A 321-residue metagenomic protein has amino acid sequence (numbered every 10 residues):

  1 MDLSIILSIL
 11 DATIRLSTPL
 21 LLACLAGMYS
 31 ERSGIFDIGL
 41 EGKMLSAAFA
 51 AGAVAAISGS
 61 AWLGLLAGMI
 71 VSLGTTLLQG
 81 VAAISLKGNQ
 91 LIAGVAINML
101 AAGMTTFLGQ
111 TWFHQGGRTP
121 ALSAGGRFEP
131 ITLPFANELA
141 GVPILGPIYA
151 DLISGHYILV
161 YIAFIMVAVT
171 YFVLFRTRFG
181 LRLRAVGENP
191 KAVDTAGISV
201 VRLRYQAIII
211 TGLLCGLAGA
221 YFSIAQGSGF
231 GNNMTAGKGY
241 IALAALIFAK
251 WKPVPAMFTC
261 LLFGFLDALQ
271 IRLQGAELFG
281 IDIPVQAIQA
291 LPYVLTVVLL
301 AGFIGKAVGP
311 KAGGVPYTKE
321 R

Functional and structural regions predicted by a protein language model:
S8-A61, L65-L91, I247-K250: Single transmembrane alpha-helix segments in multi-pass membrane proteins
A23-C24, A48-G52, A102-G103, V160-F172 (+4 more regions): Hydrophobic core segments of alpha-helical transmembrane domains in multi-pass membrane transport and ion-translocation
M28-Y29, A53, I57, L77 (+6 more regions): Membrane-interface helix caps of multi-pass small-molecule transporters
R32-F36, T75-L139, R176, A236-G237 (+1 more regions): Short loop segments and helix-boundary regions at transmembrane helix junctions of multi-pass inner-membrane proteins
A102-F175, E277-I288, G314-R321: Transmembrane helix-bundle core of multi-pass membrane transporters and related energy-transducing complexes
D151-F230, P253-V254, F258: Helix-loop-helix "hairpin" substructures at the membrane interface of multi-pass membrane proteins
E188, T195, S199-R202, L273-R321: Cytosolic-side transmembrane-helix boundaries in multi-pass membrane proteins
C215, A225-Y293: Transmembrane alpha-helical segments in multi-pass inner-membrane proteins
